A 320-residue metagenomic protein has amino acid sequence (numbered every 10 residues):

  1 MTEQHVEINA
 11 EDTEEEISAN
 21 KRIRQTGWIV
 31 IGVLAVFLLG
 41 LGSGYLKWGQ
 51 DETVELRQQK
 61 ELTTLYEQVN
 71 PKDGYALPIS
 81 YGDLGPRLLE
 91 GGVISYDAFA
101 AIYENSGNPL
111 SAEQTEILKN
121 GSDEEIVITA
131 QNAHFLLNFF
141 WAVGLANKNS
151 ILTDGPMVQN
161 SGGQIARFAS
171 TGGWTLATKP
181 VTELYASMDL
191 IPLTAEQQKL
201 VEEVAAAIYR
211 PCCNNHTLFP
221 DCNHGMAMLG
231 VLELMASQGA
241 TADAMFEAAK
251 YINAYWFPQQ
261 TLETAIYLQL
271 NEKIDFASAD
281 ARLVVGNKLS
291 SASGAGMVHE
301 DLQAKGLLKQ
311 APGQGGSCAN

Functional and structural regions predicted by a protein language model:
M1-S18: N-terminal intrinsically disordered, acidic low-complexity segments at the extreme N-terminus
A19-L34: N-terminal Sec-pathway targeting helices
G32-K47: Hydrophobic alpha-helical membrane-insertion segments, chiefly the h-region of N-terminal signal peptides
L46-Y66: Ser/Thr/Pro/Gly-rich low-complexity linker/stalk segments immediately outside membranes or between
L62, Y81, A133, A295-V298: Short amphipathic alpha-helical segments that mediate assembly, nucleic-acid/protein binding, or membrane association
Y66-M226, T241-A244, A248: Acidic/His-rich structured neighborhood in mature extracellular/periplasmic domains
R210-P211, P220, M226-L229, E233-N320: A cross-kingdom marker for long, charged
